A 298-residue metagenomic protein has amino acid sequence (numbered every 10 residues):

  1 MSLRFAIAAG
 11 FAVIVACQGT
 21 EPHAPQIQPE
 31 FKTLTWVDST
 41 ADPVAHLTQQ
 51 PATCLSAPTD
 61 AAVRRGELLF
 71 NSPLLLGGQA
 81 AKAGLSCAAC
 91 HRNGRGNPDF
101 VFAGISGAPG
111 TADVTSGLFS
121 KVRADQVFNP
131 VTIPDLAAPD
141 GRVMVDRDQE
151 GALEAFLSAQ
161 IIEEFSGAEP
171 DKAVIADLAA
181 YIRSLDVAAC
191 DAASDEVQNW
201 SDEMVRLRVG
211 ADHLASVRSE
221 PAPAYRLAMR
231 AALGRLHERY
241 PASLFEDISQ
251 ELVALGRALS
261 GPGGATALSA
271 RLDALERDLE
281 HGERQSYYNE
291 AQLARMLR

Functional and structural regions predicted by a protein language model:
M1-F5: Positively charged n-region of N-terminal signal peptides that target proteins for export
A6-V15: Bacterial N-terminal signal peptides
C17-R298: Periplasmic c-type cytochrome electron-transfer domains
